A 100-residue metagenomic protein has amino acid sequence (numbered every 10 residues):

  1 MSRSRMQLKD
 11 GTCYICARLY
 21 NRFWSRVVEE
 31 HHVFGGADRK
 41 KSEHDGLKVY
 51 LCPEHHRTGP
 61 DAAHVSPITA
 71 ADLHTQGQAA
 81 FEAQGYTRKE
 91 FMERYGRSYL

Functional and structural regions predicted by a protein language model:
M1-E29: Short cysteine-rich loop/turn motifs with clustered Cys
M1-S4, G36-S42: Short, intrinsically disordered, charge-biased short linear motifs at domain edges
G11, V49-Y50: Residue-level detector of short, conserved catalytic/binding motifs and their immediate flanks
A17, P53-H56: Cys/His-coordinated zinc-binding microdomains
Y20, G35-G36: Short, catalytically relevant binding-site loops at active-site mouths
E29-E30, T69: A generic structural signal for ordered alpha-helices
H32, C52: Divalent metal-coordination and catalytic microenvironments
R39-V49, R57-L100: Polybasic, low-complexity binding patches
